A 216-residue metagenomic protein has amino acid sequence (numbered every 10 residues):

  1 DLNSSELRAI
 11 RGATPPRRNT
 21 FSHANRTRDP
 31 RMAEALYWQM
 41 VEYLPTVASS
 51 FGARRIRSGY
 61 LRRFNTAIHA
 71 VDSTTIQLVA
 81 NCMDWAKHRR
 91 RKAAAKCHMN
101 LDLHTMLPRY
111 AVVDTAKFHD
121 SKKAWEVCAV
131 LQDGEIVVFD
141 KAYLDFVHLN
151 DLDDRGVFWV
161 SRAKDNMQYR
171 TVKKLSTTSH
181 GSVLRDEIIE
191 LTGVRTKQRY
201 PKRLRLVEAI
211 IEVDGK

Functional and structural regions predicted by a protein language model:
D1, T14, N25-R28, A35-Q39 (+6 more regions): Single, function-defining residue in the core of a domain
N3-S22: Short, basic interhelical loop/turn and adjoining N-cap of the next helix at nucleic-acid- or acidic-partner-contacting
